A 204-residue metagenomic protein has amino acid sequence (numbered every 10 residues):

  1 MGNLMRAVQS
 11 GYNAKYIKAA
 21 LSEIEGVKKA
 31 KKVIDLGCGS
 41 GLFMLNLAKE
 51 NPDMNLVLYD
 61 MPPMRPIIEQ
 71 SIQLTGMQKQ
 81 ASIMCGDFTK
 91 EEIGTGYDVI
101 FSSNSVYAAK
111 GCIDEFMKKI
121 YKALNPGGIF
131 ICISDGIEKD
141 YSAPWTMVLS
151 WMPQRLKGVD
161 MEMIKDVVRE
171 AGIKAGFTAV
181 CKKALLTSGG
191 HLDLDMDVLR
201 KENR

Functional and structural regions predicted by a protein language model:
M1-K31: Conserved Class I S-adenosyl-L-methionine-dependent methyltransferase catalytic core
Y16, L45-N46: A short secondary-structure junction signal
G37-G41: Class I SAM-dependent methyltransferase "Motif I" SAM/SAH-binding loop
L42, K49, D53-R204: Alpha-helical subdomain
